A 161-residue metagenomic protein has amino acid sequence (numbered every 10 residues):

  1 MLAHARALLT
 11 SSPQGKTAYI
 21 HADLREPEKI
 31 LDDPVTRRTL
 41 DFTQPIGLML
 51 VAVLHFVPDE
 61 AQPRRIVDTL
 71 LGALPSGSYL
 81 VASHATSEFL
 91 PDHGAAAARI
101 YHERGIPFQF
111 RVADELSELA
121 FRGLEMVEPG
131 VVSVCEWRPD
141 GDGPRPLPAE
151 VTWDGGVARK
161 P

Functional and structural regions predicted by a protein language model:
M1-P161: Alpha-helical subdomain
